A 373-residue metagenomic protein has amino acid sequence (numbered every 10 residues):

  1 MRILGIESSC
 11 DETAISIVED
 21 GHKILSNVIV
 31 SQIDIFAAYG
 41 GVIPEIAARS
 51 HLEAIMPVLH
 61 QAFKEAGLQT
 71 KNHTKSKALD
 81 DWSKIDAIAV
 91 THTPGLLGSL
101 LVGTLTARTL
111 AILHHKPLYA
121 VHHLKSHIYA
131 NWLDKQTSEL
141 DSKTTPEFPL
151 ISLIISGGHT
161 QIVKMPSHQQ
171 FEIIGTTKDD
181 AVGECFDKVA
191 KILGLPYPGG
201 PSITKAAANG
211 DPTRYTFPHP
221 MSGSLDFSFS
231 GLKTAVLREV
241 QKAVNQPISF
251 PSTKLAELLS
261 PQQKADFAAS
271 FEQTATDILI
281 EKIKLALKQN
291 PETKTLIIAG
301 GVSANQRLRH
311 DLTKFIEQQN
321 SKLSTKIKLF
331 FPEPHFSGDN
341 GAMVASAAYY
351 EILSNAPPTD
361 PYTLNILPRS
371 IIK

Functional and structural regions predicted by a protein language model:
M1-K373: Acidic, glycine-enriched active-site microenvironments
